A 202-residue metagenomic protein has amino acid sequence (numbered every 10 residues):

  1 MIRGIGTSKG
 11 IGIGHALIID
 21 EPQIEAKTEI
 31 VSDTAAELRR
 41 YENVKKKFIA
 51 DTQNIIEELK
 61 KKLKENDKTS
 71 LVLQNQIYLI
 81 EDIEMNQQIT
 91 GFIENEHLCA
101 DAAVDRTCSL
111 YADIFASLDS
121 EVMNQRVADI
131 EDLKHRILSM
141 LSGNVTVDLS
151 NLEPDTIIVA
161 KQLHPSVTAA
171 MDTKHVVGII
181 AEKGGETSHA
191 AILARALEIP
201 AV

Functional and structural regions predicted by a protein language model:
M1-V202: Non-catalytic, soluble scaffold/interaction modules
